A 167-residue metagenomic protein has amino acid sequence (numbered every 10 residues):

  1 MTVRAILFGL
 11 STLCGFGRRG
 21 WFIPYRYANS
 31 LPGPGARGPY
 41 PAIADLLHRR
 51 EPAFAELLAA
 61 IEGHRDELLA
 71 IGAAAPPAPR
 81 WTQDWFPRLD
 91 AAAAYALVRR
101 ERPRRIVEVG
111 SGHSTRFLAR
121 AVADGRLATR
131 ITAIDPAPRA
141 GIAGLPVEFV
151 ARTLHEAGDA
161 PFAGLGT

Functional and structural regions predicted by a protein language model:
M1-D124, A128-T167: A short alpha-helical cap/connector motif
